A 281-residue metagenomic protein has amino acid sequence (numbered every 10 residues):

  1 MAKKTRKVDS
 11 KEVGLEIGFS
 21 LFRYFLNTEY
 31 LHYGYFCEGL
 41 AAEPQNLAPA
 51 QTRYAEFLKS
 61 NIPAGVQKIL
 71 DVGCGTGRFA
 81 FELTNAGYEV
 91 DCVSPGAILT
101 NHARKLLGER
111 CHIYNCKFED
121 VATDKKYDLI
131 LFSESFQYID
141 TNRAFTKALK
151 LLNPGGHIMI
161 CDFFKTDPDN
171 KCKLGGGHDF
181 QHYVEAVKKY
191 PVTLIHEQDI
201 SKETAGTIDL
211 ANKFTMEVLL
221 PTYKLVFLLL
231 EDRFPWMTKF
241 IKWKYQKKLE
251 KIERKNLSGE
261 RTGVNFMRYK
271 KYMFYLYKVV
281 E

Functional and structural regions predicted by a protein language model:
M1-E38: N-terminal, positively charged/glycine-rich alpha-helical extensions of SAM-dependent methyltransferases
A48-G65: Conserved alpha-helix/loop element of class I SAM-dependent methyltransferases that forms part of the SAM/SAH-binding
L70-D120: Class I SAM-dependent methyltransferase SAM/SAH-binding core
D120-I130: A short acidic, Gly/Pro-enriched loop at the edge of an enzyme's catalytic core that lines a small-molecule cofactor
L129-T141: A short SAM/SAH-binding and catalytic strip from SAM-dependent methyltransferases
R143-H157: A short glycine-rich, Lys/Arg-flanked "PGG" loop and its adjoining helix->strand segment in the class I
K171-T262: Substrate-binding/catalytic lobe of Class I Rossmann-like enzymes that use SAM or dcSAM, i.e., the mid-to-C-terminal
